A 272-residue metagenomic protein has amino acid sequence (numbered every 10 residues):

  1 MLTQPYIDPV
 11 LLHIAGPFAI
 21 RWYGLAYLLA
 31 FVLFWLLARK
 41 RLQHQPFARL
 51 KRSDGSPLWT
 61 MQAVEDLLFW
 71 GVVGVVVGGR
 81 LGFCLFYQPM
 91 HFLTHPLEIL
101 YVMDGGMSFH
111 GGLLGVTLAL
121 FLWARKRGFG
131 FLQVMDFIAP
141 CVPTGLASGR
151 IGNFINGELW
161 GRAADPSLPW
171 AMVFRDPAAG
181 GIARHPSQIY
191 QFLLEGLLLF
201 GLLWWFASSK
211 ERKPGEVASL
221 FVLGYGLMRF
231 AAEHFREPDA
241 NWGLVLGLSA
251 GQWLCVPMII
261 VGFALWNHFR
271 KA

Functional and structural regions predicted by a protein language model:
M1-A272: Hydrophobic, membrane-interfacing alpha helices
